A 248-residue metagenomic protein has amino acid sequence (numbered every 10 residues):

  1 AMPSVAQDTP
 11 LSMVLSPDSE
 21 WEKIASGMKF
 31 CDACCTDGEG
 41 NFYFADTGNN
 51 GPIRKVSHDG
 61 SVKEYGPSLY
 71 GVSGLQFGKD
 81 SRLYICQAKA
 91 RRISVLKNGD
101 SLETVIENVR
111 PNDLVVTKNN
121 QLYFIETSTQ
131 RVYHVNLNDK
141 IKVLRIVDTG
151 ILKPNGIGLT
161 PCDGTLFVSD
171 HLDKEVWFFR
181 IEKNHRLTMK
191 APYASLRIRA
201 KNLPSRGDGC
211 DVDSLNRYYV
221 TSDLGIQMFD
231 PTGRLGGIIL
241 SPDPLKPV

Functional and structural regions predicted by a protein language model:
S4-E20, V135, L187: Blade/loop signatures of beta-propeller domains
E20-S26, G60-G66, D100-I106, K142-D148 (+2 more regions): A short beta-strand motif characteristic of beta-propeller blades
S26-E39, S68-Q87, R91-R92, E107-Y123 (+4 more regions): Beta-rich, blade/repeat-based domains predominating in secreted/periplasmic proteins but also intracellular
F42-K63: Beta-propeller domains
T47-G48, A88, T127-S128, H171 (+2 more regions): Short loop/turn segments immediately following the C-termini of beta-strands
N50-R54, R91-S94, Q130-Y133, K174-W177 (+1 more regions): Structural signal for beta-propeller blades
L137-N138, F179-R186, G233: Short loop/turn segments immediately following beta-strands, especially the blade-tip and inter-blade linker loops
S222-V248: C-terminal closing repeat unit and adjoining cap/tail of repeat-based domains
